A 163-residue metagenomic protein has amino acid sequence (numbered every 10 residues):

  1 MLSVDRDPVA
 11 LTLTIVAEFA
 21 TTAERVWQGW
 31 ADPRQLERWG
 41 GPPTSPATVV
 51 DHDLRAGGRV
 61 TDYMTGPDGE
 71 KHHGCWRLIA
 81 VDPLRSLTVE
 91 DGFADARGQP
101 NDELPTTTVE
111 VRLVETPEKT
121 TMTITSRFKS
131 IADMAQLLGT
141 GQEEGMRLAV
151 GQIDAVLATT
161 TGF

Functional and structural regions predicted by a protein language model:
M1-P46: Hydrophobic ligand-binding cavity/cleft-lining segments
A10-V16, A23, A47, R59 (+4 more regions): Intrinsic-disorder/low-complexity, polar/charged segments enriched in Ser/Thr/Lys/Arg/Asp/Glu/Gln
T14, R34-H73, F163: Short beta-edge strand/loop motif at the mouth of beta-sheet-based domains
A17, V49-H52, G74-A80, T106-V114: Hydrophobic/aromatic beta-strand elements that line small-molecule binding cavities or substrate pockets in beta-rich
A23-E24, D53-R55, I79-S86, R112-T121: A short, structured loop/turn motif at beta-sheet edges
V26, L36, V60, L78 (+5 more regions): Hydrophobic pocket/interface hotspot
E90, A96-E144: Beta-strand/loop substructures that line and gate deep hydrophobic ligand-binding cavities in soluble
A155-F163: Generic C-terminal helix-cap and adjacent flexible tail
